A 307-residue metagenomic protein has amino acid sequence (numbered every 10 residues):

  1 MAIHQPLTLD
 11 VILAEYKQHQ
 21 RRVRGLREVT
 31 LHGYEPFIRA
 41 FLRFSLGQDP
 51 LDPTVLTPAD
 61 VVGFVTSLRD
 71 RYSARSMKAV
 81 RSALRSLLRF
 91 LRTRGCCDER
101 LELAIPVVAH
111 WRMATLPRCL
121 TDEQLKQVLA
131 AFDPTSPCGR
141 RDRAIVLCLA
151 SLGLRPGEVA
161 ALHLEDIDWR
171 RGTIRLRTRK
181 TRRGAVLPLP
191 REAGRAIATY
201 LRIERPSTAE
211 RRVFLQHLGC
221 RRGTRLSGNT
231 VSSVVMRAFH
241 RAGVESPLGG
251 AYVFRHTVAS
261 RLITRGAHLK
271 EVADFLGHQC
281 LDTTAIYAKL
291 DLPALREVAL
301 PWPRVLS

Functional and structural regions predicted by a protein language model:
M1-S307: Conserved catalytic core of the tyrosine transesterase superfamily
